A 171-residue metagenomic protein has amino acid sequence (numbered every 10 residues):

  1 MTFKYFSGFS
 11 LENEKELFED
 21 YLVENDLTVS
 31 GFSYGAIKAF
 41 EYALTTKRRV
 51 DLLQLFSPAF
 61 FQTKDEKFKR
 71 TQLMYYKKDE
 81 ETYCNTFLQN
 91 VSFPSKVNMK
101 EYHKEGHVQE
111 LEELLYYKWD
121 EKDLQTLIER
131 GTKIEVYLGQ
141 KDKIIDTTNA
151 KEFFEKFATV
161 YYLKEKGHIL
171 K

Functional and structural regions predicted by a protein language model:
M1-N25: Active-site catalytic motif of lipid deacylating hydrolases and related acyltransferases
G31-A39: Gly/Ala-rich beta-loop-alpha elbow adjacent to hydrolase catalytic centers
L44-K78, E110-K118, D123: Flexible "cap/lid" loop of the alpha/beta hydrolase fold
E81-E121: Conserved alpha/beta-hydrolase catalytic His-Asp/Glu region
R130, E135-L138, D142: Short beta-strand/loop motif that positions the catalytic acidic residue of the alpha/beta-hydrolase fold
T132, D146-F157: Short alpha-helix in the alpha/beta-hydrolase fold that links the catalytic acid
K143-I145, V160-K171: Catalytic histidine-centered segment of alpha/beta-hydrolase-like enzymes
